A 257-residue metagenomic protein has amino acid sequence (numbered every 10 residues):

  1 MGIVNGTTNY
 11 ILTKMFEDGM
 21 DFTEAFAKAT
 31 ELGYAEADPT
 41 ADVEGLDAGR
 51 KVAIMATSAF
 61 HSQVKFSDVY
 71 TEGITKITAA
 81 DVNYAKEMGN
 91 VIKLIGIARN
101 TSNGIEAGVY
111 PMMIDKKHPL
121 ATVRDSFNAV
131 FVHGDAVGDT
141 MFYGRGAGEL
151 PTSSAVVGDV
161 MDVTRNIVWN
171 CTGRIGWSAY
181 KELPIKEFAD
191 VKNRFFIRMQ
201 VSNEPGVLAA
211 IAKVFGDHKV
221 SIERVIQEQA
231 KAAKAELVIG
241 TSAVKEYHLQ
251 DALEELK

Functional and structural regions predicted by a protein language model:
M1, N9-L12, K28, Y34-T40 (+2 more regions): Catalytic, metal-anchored helix/loop core of enzyme active sites in primary metabolism
I3, E17-D18, T40-A48, Y70-I77 (+6 more regions): Catalytic cores of large soluble enzymes that bind and process phosphate-bearing ligands
L12, F26, V82, A212 (+1 more regions): Short glycine-/small-residue-rich flexible loop motifs, especially phosphate/cofactor-binding loops
M15, A25-T122, F127-A129, G148: Substrate-binding/catalytic subdomain of NAD(P)-dependent oxidoreductase enzymes
M20-E24: Short, charged, surface-exposed loops that flank catalytic or proteolytic processing sites
D47, A80, P151, A155-G158 (+1 more regions): Generic recognition of stable, solvent-exposed alpha-helical segments in well-folded globular domains
A155, V160-K257: A conserved regulatory-domain signal marking ACT and ACT-like small-molecule sensing domains and adjacent regulatory
